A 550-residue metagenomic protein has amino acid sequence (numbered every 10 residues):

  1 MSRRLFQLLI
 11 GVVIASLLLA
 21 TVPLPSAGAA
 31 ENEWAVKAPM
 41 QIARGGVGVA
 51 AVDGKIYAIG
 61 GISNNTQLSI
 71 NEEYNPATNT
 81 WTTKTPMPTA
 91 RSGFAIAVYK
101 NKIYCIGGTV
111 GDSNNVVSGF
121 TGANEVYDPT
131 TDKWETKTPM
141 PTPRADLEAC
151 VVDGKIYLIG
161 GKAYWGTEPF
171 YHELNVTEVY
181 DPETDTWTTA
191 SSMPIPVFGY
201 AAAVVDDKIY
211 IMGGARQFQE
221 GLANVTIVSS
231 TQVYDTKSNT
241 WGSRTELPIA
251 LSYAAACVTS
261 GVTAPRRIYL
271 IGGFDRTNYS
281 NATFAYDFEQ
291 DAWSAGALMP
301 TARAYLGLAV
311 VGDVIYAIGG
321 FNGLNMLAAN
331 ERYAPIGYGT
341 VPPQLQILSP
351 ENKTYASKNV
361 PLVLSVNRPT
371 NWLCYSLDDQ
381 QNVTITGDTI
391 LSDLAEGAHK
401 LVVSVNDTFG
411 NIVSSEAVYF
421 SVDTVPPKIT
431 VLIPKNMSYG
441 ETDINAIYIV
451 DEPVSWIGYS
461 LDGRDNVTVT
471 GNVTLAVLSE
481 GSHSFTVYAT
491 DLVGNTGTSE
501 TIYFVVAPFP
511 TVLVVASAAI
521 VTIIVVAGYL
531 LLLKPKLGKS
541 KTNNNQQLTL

Functional and structural regions predicted by a protein language model:
M1-R3: N-terminal secretory signal peptides that target proteins for export/translocation
L5, L9, A20-V341: Kelch-like beta-propeller repeat domains
Q7-L8, P510-V521: Short, hydrophobic alpha-helical membrane anchors of single-pass surface/secreted proteins
S16, A518-A527: Core hydrophobic alpha-helical transmembrane segments of single-pass membrane proteins
A30, S69, E73, A77 (+31 more regions): Intrinsically disordered, low-complexity peptide-like regions
G339-V515, Y529, P535-G538: Low-complexity, disordered linker/stalk regions enriched in Pro/Thr/Ser/Gly
L537-L550: Cytoplasmic C-terminal tails of single-pass
